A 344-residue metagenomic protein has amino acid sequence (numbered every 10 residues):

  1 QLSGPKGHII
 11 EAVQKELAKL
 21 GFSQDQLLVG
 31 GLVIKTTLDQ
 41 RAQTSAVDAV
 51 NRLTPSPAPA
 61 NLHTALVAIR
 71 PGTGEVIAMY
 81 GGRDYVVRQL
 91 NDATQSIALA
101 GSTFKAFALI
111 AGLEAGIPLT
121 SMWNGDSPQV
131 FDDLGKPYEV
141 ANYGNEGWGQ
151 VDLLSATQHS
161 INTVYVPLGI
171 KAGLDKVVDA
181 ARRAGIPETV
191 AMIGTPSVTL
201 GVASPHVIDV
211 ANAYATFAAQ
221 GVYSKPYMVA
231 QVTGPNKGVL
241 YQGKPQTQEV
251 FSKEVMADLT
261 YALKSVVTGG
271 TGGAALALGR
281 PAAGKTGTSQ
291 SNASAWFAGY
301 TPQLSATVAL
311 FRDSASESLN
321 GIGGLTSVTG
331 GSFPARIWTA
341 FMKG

Functional and structural regions predicted by a protein language model:
Q1-T37, D179-R183, A191, P196-L200 (+1 more regions): Non-catalytic, structured segments within soluble enzyme domains
L2-S3, I117-V177, Y223, P235-S265: Conserved catalytic neighborhood of penicillin-recognizing serine enzymes
H8, A12, V29-G31, R41 (+16 more regions): Extracytoplasmic
A12-A18, A68-R83, L113-I117, P128 (+8 more regions): Glycine-rich, acidic and aromatic/proline-enriched surface loops and short helix-turn segments that act as binding
Q24-V29, P55-L66, T120-M122, E188-V198 (+2 more regions): Surface-exposed patches in mature extracellular/periplasmic domains of secreted proteins
T36-P57, L66-A68, M79, Y85-D92 (+4 more regions): A penicillin-recognizing enzyme superfamily signal
L62-H63, V86-F107, A115, L119-D126: Short active-site loop at a secondary-structure junction that contains or immediately precedes the catalytic residue(s)
P137-A141, G173-N212, M228: Mid-domain, small-residue-enriched loop/turn segments at the edges of structured enzyme/sensor domains
